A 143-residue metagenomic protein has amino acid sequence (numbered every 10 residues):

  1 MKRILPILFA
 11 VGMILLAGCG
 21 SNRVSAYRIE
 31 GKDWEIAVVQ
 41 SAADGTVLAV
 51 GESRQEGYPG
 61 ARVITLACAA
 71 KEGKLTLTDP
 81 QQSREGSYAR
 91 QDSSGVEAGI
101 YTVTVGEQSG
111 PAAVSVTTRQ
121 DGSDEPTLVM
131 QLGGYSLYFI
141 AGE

Functional and structural regions predicted by a protein language model:
M1-I4, L8-F9: Positively charged n-region of N-terminal signal peptides that target proteins for export
L15-G18: C-terminal motif of bacterial Sec signal peptides marking the signal peptidase cleavage site
G20-V38: N-terminal helix-cap/turn-to-beta initiation motif at the start of protein domains
V39, A49, P126-M130: Short linear proline/tyrosine/threonine-rich motifs used for host-factor recruitment and membrane trafficking/assembly
V39-D44, V63-S123: Contiguous, well-ordered beta-strand patches that form the walls/edges of small beta-barrel/beta-sandwich domains
A43-Q55: Flexible, solvent-exposed loop segments that connect beta-strands
Q55-V63: Surface-exposed, interaction-prone regions used to assemble/regulate multi-protein complexes
P80-S93, T127-E143: Edge beta-strand at a domain terminus
